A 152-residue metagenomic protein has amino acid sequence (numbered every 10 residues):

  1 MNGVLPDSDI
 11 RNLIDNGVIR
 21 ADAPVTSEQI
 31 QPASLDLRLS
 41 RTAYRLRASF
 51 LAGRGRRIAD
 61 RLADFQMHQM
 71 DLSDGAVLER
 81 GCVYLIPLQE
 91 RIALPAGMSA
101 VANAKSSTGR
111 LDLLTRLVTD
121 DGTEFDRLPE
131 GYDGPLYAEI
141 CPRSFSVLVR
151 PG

Functional and structural regions predicted by a protein language model:
M1-P151: DUTPase catalytic domain/fold
